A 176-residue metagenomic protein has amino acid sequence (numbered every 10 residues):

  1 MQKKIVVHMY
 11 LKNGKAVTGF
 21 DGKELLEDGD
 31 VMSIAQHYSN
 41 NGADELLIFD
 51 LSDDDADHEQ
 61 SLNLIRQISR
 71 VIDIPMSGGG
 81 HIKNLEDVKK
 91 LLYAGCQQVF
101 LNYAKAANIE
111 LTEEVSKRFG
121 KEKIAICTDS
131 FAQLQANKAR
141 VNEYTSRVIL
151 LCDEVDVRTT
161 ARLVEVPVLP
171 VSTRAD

Functional and structural regions predicted by a protein language model:
M1-I74, I82-K90, R118-I126, S130-I149 (+2 more regions): Conserved N-terminal beta1-alpha1 strand-loop-helix module at the mouth
D53, K90-L111, I149-D156, V171-D176: Glycine-rich phosphate-binding active-site loops on the catalytic face of alpha/beta enzymes
Q60, T112-E113: Short amphipathic alpha-helical segments
R66, E113, R158: Active-site phosphate/pyrophosphate- and oxyanion-stabilizing loops and adjacent acidic/basic residues in soluble
G78: Conserved phosphate/oxyanion-binding catalytic-loop motifs
K105, E113, K117-E122: Alpha/beta catalytic cores of group-transfer enzymes, especially the acyltransferase/condensing modules of polyketide
